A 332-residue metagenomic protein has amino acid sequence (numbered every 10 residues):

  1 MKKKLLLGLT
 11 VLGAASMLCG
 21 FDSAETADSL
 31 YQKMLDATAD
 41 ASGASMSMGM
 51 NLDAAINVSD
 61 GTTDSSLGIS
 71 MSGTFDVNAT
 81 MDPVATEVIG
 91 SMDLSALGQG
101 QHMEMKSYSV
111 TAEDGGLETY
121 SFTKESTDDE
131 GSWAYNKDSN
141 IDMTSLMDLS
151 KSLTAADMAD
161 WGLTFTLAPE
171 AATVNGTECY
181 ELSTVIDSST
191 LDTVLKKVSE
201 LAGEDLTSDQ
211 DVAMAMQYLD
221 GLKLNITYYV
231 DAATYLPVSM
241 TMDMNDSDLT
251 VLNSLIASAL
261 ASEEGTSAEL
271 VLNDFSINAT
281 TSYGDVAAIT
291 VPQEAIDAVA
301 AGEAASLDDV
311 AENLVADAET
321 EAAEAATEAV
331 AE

Functional and structural regions predicted by a protein language model:
M1-K2, F122: Generic N-terminal leader/processing signal
K2-D22: Sec-dependent N-terminal signal peptides of Gram-positive bacterial secreted proteins and lipoproteins
F21-E332: Subset-of-secretome marker
